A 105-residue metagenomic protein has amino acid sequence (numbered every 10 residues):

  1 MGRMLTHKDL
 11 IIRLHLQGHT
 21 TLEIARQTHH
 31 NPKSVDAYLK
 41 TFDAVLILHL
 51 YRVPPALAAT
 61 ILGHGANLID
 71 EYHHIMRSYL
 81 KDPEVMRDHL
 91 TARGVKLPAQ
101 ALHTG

Functional and structural regions predicted by a protein language model:
M1-G105: Long, charge-rich, low-complexity intrinsically disordered regions
